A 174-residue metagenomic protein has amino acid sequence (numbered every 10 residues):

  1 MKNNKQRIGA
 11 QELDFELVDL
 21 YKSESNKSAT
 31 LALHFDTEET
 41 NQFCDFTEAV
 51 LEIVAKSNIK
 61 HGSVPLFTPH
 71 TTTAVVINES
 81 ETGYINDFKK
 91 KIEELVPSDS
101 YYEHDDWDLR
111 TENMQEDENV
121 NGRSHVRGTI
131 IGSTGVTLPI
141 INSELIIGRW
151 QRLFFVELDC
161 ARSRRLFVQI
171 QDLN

Functional and structural regions predicted by a protein language model:
K2-N174: Active-site histidine-anchored catalytic micro-motif
